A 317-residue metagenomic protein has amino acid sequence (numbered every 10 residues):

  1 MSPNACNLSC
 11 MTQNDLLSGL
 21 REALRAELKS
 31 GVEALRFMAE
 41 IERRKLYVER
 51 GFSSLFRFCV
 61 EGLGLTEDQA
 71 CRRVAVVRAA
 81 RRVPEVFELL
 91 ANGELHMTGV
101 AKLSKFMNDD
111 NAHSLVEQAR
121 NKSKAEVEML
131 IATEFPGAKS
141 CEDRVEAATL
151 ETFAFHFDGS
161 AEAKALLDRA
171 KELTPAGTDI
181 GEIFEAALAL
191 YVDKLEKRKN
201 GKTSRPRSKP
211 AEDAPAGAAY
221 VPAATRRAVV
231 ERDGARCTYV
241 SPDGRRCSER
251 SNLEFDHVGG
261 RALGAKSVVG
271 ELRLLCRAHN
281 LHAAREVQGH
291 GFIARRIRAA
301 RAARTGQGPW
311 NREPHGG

Functional and structural regions predicted by a protein language model:
M1-L63: N-terminal acidic-hydrophobic amphipathic loop/helix motif that frequently occurs adjacent to catalytic
M1-T12, S18-R21, G31-A34, E117-G317: A boundary/linker detector
Q13, E27, G31, V76-A79 (+2 more regions): Generic alpha-helical segment signature
L16, S30, V48, H96 (+2 more regions): Residue-level recognition of alpha-helical structural elements
A26, S30, Y47-G51, E61-L63 (+7 more regions): Secondary-structure capping and boundary motifs in well-ordered enzyme cores
E42, V74, R81, I131 (+2 more regions): DNA major-groove recognition helix of helix-turn-helix
F52-A125, T133, A148-T149, H156 (+1 more regions): Amphipathic alpha-helical "recognition" segments
